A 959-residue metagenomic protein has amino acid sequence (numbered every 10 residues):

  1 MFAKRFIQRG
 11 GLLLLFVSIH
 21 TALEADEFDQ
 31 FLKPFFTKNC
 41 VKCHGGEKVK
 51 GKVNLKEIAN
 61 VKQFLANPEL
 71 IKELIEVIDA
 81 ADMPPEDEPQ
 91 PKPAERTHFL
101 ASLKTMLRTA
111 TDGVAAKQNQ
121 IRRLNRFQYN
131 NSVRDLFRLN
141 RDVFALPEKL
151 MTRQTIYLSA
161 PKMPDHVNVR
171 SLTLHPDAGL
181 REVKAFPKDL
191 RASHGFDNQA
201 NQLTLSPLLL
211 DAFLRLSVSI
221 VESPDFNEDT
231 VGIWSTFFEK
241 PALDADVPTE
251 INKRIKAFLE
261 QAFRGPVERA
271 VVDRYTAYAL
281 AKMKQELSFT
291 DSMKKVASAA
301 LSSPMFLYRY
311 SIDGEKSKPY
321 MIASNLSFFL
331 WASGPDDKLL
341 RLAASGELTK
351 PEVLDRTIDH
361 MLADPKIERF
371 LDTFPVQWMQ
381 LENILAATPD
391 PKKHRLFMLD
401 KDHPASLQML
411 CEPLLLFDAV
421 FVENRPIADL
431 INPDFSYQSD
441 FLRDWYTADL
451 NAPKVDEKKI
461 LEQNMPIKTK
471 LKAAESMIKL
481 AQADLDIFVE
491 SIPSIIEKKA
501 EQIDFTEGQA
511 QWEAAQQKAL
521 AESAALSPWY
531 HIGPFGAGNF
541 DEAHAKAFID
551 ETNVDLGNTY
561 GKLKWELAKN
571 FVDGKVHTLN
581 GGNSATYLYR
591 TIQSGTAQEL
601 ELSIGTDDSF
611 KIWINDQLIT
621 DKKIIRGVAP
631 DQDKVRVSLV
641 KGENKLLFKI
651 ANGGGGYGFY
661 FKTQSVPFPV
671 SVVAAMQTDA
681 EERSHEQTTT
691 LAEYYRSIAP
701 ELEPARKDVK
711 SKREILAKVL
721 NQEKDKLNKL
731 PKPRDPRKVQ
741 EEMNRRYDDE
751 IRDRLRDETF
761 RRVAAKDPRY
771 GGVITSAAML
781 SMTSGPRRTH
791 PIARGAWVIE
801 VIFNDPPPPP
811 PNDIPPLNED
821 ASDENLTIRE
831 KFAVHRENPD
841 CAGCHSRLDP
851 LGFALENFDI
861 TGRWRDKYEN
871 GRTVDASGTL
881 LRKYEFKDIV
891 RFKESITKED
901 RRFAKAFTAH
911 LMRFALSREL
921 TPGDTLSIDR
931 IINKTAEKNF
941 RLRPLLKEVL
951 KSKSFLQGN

Functional and structural regions predicted by a protein language model:
M1-G11: Bacterial N-terminal signal peptides that target proteins for export
L13-L23: Hydrophobic h-region of N-terminal signal peptides that target proteins for export in Gram-negative bacteria
D26-G51, L65-E73, I78-D82, E86-E566 (+6 more regions): Low-complexity, glycine/serine/threonine/alanine-rich intrinsically disordered linker and propeptide segments
K56-A59, P84: Residue-level detector of conserved, well-ordered beta-strand and adjacent loop positions that form binding/recognition
V572-V576, Y587-Y589, P630-K634: Short structured motifs
G582-I592: Short beta-strands within extracellular/lumenal beta-sheet-rich domains
K611-W613: Beta-strand signatures of extracellular beta-sandwich domains
K622-K623: Short hydrophobic alpha-helix segments
